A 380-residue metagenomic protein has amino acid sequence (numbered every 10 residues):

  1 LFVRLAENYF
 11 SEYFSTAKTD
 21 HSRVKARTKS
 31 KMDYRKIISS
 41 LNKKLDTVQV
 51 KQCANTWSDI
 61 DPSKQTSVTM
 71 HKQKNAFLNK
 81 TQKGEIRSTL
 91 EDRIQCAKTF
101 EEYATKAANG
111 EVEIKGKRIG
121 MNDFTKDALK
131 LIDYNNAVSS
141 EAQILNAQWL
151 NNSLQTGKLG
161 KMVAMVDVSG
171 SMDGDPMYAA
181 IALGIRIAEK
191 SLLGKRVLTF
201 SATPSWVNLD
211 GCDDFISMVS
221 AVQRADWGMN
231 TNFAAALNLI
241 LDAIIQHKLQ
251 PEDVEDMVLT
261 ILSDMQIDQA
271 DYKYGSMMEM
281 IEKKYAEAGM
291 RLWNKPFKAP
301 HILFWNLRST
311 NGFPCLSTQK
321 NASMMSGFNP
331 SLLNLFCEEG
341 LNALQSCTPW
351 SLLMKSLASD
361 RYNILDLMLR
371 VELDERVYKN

Functional and structural regions predicted by a protein language model:
L1-A179, E189-N380: Long lumenal/extracellular ectodomains of secretory and single-pass membrane proteins
